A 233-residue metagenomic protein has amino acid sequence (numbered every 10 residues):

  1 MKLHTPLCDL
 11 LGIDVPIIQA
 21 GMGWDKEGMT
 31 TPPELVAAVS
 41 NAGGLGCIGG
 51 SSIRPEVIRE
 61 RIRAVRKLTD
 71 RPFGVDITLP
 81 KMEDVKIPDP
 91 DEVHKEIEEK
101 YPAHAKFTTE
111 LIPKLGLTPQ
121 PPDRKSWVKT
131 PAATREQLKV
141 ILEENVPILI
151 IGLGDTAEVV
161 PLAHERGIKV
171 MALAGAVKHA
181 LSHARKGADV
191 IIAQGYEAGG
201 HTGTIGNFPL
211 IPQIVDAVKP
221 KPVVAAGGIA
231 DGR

Functional and structural regions predicted by a protein language model:
M1-P222: Active-site entrance/lid segments in N-terminal catalytic domains of soluble metabolic enzymes
G23, P222-R233: Glycine-rich adenosine-cofactor-binding loop
